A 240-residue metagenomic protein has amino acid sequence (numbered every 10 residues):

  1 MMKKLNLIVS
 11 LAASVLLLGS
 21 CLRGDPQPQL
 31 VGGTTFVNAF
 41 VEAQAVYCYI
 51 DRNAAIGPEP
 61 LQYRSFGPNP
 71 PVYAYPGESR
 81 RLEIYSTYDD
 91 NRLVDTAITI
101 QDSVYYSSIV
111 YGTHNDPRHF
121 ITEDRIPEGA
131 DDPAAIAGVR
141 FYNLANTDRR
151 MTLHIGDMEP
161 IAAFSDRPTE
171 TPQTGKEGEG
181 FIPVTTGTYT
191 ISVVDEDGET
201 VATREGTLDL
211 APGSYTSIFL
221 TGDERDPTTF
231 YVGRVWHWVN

Functional and structural regions predicted by a protein language model:
M1-C21: Sec-dependent bacterial lipoprotein signal peptides
C21-N240: Intrinsically disordered, low-complexity polar regions and short flexible loop motifs
